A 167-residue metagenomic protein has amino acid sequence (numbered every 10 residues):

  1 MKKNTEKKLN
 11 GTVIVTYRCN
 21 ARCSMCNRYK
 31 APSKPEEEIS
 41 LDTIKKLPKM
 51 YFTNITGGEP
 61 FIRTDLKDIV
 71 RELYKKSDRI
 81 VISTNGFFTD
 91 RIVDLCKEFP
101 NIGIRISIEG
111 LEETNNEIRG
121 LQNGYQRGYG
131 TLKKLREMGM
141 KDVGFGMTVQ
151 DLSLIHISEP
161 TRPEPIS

Functional and structural regions predicted by a protein language model:
M1-I102, S167: Conserved alpha-helical substructure of the radical SAM core
R28-K34, E117-G124: Short glycine-enriched, charge-decorated loop/helix-capping segments at active-site entrances that position
P60, G86-D90, S107-L121, D151-L152: Conserved radical SAM core fold
S83, R105-S107, G146: Solvent-exposed beta-strand sheet faces enriched in polar/charged residues
N101-E112, R162: Non-cysteine beta-strand/loop elements that form the S-adenosyl-L-methionine
R119-R136: Glycine-rich S-adenosyl-L-methionine
T131-L154: Conserved strand-turn element in the central/C-terminal portion of the radical SAM core barrel that lines
I155-S167: Single conserved hydrophobic/aromatic residue that forms the stacking wall/gate of nucleotide- or nucleobase-binding
